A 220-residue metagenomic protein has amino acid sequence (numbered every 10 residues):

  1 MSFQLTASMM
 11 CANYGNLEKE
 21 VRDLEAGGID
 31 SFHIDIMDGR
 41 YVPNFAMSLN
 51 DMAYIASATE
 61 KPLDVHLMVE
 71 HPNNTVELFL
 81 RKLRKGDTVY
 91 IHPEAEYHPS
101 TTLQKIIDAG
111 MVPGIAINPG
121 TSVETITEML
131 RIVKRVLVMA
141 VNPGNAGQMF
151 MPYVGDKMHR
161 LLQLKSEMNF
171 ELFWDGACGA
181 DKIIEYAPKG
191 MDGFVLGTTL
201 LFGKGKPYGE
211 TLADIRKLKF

Functional and structural regions predicted by a protein language model:
Q4-M9, F32-I34, L63-L67, D87-I91 (+4 more regions): Hydrophobic faces of well-ordered beta-strands that scaffold small-molecule active sites in alpha/beta enzyme cores
L17, L24, D35, F79 (+6 more regions): Conserved, mostly hydrophobic/aromatic
V21, H71-L83, T121-L130, C178-F194: Catalytic cores of alpha/beta
D38-K105: N-terminal active-site wall of soluble small-molecule enzyme domains
G39-A46, P119, T127-H159, Q163-S166 (+2 more regions): Glycine/Thr-rich beta-alpha phosphate-binding loop at enzyme active sites
F45-V65, D108-G114, V154-L172, D214-F220: Alpha-helix-loop-beta-strand connector modules within alpha/beta enzyme cores
V89, P93-E96, L137-Q148, K189-T211: Glycine-rich phosphate-binding active-site loops on the catalytic face of alpha/beta enzymes
Q163, M168-W174, G179-F220: Alpha/beta catalytic cores of nucleotide-metabolism and tRNA/nucleoside-modifying enzymes
